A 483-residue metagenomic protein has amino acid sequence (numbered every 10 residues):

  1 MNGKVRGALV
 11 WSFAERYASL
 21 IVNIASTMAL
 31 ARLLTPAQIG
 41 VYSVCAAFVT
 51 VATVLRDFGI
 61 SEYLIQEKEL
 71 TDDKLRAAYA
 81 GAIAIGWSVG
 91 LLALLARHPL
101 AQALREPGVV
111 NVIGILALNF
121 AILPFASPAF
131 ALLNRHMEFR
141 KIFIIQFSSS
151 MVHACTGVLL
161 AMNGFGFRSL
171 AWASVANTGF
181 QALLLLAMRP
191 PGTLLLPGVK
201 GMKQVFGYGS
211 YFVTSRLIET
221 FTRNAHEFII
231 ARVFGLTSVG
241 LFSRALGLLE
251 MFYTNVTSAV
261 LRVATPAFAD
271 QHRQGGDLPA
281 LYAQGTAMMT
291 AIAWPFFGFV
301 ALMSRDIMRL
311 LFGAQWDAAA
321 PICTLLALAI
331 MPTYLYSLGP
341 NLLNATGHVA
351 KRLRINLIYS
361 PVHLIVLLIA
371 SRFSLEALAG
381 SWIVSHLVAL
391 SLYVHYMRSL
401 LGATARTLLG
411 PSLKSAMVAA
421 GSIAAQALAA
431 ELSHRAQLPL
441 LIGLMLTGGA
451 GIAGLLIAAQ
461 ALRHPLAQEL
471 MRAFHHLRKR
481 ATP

Functional and structural regions predicted by a protein language model:
M1, V5, R140, L183-F228 (+3 more regions): Interhelical loop/hinge segments that connect adjacent transmembrane helices in multipass membrane
M1-I24, D57, E62-I65, E69-A80 (+5 more regions): N-terminal membrane topogenesis motif
N2-R6, Y63-D72, I122-Q146, N163 (+6 more regions): Membrane-interface junctions at transmembrane-helix termini in multi-pass inner-membrane proteins
G3-F58, G81, I85-P99, G114-N119 (+3 more regions): Signature of the first transmembrane helix
A8-N23, L170-A173, N177, Q181 (+6 more regions): Transmembrane helical elements of multi-pass membrane transporters/channels
T53-D72, N134-R135, T193, A245 (+2 more regions): Helix-loop junctions and terminal segments of transmembrane helices in multi-pass membrane transport/translocation
V110-A117, I145-P191, Q204, Y208 (+6 more regions): Hydrophobic alpha-helical transmembrane segments
H395-S399, A403-A405, S412, A424-P483: Membrane-proximal transmembrane or re-entrant/amphipathic helices at the cytosolic face
